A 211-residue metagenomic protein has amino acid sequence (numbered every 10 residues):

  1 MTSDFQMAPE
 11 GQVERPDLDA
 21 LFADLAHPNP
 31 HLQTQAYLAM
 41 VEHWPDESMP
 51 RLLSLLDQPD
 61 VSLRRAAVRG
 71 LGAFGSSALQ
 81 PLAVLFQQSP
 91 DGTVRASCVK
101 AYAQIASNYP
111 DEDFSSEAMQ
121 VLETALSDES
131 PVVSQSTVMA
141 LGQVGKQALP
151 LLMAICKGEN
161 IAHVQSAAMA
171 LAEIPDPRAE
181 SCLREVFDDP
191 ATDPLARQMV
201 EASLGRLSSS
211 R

Functional and structural regions predicted by a protein language model:
M1-E47, S54, G205: N-terminal alpha-helical scaffold/docking segments in eukaryotic complex subunits
V13-D24, P45-L56, S76-Q88, N108-L126 (+3 more regions): Amphipathic alpha-helical scaffolding segments comprising HEAT/armadillo-like alpha-solenoid repeats
A26, D57, C98-V99: HEAT-repeat alpha-solenoid elements in large eukaryotic scaffold proteins
H31-Q33, S62-R64, T93-R95, E129-S134 (+2 more regions): Positions within the helices of HEAT/ARM-like alpha-solenoid repeats
S127, V133-M139, Q147-K157, I161-A172 (+1 more regions): Solenoidal tandem-repeat scaffolds enriched in leucines and small polar residues
D188-R211: Eukaryotic acidic, Ser/Thr-rich intrinsically disordered low-complexity regions
